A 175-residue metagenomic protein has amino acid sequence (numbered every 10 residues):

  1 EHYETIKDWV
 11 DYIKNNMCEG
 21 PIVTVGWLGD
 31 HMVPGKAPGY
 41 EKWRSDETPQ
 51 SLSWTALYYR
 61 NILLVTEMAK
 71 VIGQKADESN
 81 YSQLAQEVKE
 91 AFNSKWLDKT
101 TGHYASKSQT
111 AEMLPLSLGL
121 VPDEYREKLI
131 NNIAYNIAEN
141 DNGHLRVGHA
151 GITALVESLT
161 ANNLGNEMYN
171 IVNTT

Functional and structural regions predicted by a protein language model:
E1-T175: Active-site core of glycosidic bond-cleaving carbohydrate-active enzymes
